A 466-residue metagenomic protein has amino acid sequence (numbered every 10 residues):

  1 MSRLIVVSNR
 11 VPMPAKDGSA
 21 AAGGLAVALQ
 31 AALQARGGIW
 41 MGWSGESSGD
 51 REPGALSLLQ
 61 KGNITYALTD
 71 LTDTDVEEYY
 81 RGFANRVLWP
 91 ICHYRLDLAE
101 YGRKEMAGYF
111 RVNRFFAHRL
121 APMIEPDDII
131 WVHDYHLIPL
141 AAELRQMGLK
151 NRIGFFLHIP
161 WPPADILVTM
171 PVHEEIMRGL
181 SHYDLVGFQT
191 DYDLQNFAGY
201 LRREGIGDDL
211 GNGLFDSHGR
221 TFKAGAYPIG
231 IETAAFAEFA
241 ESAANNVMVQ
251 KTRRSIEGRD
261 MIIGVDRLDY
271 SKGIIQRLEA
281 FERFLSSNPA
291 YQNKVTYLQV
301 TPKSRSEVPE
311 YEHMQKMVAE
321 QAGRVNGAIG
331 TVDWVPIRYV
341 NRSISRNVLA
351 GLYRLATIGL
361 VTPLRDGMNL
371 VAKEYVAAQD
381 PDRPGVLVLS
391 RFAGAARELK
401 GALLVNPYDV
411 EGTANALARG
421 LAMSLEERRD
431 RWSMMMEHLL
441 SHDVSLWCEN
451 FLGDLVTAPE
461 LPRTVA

Functional and structural regions predicted by a protein language model:
M1-A466: Catalytic cores of carbohydrate-active enzymes across secretory and cytosolic contexts
